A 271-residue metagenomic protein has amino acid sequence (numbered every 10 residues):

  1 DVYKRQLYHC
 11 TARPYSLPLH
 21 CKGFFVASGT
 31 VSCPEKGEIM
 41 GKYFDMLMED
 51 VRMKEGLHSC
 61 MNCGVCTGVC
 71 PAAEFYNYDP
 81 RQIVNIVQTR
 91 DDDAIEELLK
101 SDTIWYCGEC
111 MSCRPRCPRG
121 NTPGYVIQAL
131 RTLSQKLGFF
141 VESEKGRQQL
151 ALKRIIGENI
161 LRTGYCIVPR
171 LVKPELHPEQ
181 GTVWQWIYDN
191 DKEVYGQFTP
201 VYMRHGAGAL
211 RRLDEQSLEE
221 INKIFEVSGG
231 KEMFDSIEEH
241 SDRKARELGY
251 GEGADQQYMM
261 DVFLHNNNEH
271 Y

Functional and structural regions predicted by a protein language model:
D1-Y3: Short, small-residue-biased leader/transition segments that mark boundaries at the very start of proteins
H9-A12: Intrinsic disorder/low-complexity segments
L17-L19, P34: Intrinsically disordered, low-complexity segments enriched in serine/proline and basic residues
G37-V51, F75-W105, G120-R212: Ferredoxin-type iron-sulfur electron-transfer modules in oxidoreductases and energy-metabolism complexes
E55-E74, S101-N121: Cysteine-centered iron-sulfur cluster-binding motifs in ferredoxin-type domains/subunits of redox enzymes
V183-Y271: C-terminal, charged low-complexity interaction regions
